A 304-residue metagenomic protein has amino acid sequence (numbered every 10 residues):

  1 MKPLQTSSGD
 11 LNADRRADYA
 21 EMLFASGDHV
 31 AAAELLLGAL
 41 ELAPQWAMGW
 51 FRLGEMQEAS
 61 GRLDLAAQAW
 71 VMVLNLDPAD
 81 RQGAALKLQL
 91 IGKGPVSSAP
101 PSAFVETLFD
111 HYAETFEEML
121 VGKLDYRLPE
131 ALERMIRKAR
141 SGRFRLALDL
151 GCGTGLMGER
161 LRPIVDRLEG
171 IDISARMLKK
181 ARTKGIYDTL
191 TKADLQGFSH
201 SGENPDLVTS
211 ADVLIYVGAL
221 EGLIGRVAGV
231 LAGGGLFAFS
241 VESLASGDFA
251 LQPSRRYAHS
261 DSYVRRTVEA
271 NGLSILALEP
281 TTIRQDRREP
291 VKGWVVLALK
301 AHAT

Functional and structural regions predicted by a protein language model:
D10, P44, P78-A79: Short coil turns that delineate tetratricopeptide repeat
A13-D14, A47-M48, R81-Q82: Helix-start (N-cap) detector for alpha-helical repeat units in TPR-like alpha-solenoids, especially tetratricopeptide
L146-L148, C152-F198: Class I SAM-dependent methyltransferase SAM/SAH-binding core
T209: A conserved beta-strand element that flanks and buttresses the S-adenosyl-L-methionine
E221-L236: A short glycine-rich, Lys/Arg-flanked "PGG" loop and its adjoining helix->strand segment in the class I
